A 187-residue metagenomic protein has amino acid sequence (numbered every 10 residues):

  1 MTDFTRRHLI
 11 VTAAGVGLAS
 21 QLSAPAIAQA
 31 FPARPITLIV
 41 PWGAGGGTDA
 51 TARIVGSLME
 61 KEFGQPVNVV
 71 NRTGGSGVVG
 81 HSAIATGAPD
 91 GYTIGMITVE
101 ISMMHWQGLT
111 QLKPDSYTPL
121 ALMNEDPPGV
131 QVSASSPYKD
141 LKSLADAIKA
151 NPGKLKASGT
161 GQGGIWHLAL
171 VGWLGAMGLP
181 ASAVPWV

Functional and structural regions predicted by a protein language model:
T2-V16: N-terminal secretory signal peptides and thylakoid transit peptides that target proteins across membranes
A19, T110-P114, Y138: Short gly/ser/thr-rich secondary-structure transition/capping motifs
S23-P25: N-terminal signal peptide c-region/cleavage motif recognized by signal peptidases
I27-S116, K154, Q162, L179-V187: N-terminal (or domain-start) structured segment
T51, L168-G172: Hydrophobic alpha-helical segments in the ANL/AMP-binding
S102-L109, M123-P137, V171-A176: Periplasmic solute-binding protein
T118-A157: A conserved helix-loop-strand patch within extracytoplasmic ligand-binding domains of the periplasmic binding
T160-A169: Secondary-structure junction motif
